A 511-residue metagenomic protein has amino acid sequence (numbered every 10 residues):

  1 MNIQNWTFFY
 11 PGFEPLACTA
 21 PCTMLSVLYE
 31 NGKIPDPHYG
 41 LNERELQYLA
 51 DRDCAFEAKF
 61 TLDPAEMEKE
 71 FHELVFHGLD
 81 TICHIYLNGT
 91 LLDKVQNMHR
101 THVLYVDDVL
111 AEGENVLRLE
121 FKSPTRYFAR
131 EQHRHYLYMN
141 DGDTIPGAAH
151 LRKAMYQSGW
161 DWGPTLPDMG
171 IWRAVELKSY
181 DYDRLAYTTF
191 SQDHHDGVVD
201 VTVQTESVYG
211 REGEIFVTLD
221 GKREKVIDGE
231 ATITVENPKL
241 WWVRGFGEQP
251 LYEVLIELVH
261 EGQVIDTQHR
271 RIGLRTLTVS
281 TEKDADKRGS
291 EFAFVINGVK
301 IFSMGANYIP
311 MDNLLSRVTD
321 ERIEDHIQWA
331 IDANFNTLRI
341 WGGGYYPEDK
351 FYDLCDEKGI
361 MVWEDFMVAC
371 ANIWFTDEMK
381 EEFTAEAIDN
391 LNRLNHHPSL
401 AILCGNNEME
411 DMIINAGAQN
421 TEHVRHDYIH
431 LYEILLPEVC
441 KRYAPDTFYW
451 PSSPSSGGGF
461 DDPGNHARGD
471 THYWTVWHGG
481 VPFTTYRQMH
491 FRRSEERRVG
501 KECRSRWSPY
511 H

Functional and structural regions predicted by a protein language model:
M1-T337, A467, G479, T484: Secreted/periplasmic carbohydrate-active enzymes, especially glycoside hydrolases
R100, R288-V295, V299-F448, S453 (+1 more regions): Active-site mouth of glycoside hydrolases
K122, Y180, G343, E408 (+2 more regions): Flexible loop residues that form catalytic and substrate-binding hotspots at small-molecule/glycan-binding clefts
H133-Y136, A418-H423, G464-G469: Short secondary-structure boundary/capping segments
D161, T165, T205, T376-D377 (+2 more regions): Hydrophobic alpha-helical scaffolding
P454-R492: Substrate-binding cleft/loops of secretory-pathway carbohydrate-active enzymes
G500-H511: Positively charged, low-complexity/disordered segments
